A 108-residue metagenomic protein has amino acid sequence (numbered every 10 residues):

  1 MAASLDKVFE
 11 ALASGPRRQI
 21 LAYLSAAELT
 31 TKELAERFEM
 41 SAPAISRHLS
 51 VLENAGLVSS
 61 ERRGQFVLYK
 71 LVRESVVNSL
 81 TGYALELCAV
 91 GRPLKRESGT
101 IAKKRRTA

Functional and structural regions predicted by a protein language model:
M1-A2, E53-A55: Short leucine-rich amphipathic alpha-helices used at interfaces
M1-S4, A22-S25, V72-A108: Amphipathic alpha-helical dimerization/coiled-coil segments that flank or bridge DNA-binding/regulatory modules
A3-P43, R63-V76: N-terminal helix-turn-helix DNA-binding core of bacterial DNA-binding proteins
A22, L49-S50: Core alpha-helical elements of the protein kinase catalytic domain, predominantly the helix directly N-terminal
E28-L29, E53, A84-L85: Residue-level detector of secondary-structure transition/capping positions
T31, G56-S59, R63-Q65, T81-G82: Short, Lys/Arg-enriched C-terminal cap helix and immediately downstream tail that follows
E36, R47, E53-N54: Alpha-helical residues within the helix-turn-helix
